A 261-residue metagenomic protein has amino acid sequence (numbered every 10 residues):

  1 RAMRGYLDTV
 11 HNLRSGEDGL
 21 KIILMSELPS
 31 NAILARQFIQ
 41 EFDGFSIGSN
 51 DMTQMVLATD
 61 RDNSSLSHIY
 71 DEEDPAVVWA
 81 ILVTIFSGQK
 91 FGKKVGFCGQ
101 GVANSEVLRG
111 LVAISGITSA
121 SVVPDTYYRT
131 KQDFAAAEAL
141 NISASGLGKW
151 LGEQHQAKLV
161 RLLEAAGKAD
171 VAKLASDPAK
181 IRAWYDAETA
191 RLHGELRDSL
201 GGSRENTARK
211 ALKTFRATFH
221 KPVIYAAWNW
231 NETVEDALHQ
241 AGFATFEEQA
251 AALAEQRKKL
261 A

Functional and structural regions predicted by a protein language model:
R1-S176: Conserved alpha/beta-domain cores
A175-A261: C-terminal alpha-helical "lid" subdomain
